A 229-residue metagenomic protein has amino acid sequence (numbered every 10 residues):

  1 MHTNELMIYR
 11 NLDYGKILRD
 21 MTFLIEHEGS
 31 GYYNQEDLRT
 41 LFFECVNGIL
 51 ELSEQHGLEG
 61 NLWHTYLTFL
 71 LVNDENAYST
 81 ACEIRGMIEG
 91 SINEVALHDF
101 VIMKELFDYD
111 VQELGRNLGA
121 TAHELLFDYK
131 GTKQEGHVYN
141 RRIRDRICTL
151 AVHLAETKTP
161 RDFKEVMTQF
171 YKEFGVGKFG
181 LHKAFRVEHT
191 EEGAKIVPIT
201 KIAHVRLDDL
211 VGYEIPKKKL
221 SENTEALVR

Functional and structural regions predicted by a protein language model:
M1-A155: Intrinsically disordered, low-complexity N-terminal extensions of AAA+/P-loop NTPases that precede the structured
G131-I196: Interdomain "pre-motor" coupling segment immediately N-terminal to P-loop NTPase/helicase cores
A151-L154, K195-K219: Dynamic helix-loop-helix/coil hinge segments at AAA+ ATPase domain boundaries and subdomain interfaces
M167, S221-T224: A generic alpha-helix structural signal
I199-T200, E225-R229: Phosphate-binding P-loop
R206, N223-A226: Short, hydrophobic/aromatic alpha-helical segments in well-folded domains
